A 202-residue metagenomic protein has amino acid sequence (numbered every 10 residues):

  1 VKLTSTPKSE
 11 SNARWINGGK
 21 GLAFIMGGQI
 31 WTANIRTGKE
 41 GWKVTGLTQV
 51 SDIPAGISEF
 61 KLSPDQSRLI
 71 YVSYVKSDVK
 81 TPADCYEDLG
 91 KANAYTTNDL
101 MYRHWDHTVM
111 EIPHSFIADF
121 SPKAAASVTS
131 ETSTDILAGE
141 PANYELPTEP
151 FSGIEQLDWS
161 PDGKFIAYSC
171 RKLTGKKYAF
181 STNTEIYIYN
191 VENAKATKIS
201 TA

Functional and structural regions predicted by a protein language model:
V1-E10, I16, A33-G56, Y95 (+3 more regions): Multi-bladed beta-propeller domains
A13-T32: Structural secondary-structure boundary motif
G18, M26-G27, D65, E111 (+2 more regions): Short loop/turn segments that connect beta-strands within the blades of beta-propeller domains, predominantly WD40
G19-L22, L69-I70, G163-I166: Hydrophobic beta-strand positions that form the internal "hydrophobic ladder" of WD40/Gbeta-like beta-propeller blades
Y71-A142, S169-K172, K176-Y187: Predominantly five- to eight-bladed beta-propeller fold
P150-S160, Y168-R171: Extended surface/linker regions that mediate inter-domain or inter-protein docking in multi-component redox
